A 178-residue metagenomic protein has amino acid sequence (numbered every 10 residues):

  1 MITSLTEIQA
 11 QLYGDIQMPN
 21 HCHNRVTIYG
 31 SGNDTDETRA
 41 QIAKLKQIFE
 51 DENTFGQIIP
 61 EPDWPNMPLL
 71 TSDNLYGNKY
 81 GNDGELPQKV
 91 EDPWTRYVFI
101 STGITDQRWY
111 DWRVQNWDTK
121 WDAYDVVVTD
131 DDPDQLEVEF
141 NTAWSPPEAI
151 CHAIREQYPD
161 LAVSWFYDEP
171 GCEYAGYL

Functional and structural regions predicted by a protein language model:
M1-Q17: N-terminal amphipathic/basic-hydrophobic helices that include classical n-h-c signal peptides and signal-anchor
L12, I16-L178: Long, contiguous binding/interaction regions
